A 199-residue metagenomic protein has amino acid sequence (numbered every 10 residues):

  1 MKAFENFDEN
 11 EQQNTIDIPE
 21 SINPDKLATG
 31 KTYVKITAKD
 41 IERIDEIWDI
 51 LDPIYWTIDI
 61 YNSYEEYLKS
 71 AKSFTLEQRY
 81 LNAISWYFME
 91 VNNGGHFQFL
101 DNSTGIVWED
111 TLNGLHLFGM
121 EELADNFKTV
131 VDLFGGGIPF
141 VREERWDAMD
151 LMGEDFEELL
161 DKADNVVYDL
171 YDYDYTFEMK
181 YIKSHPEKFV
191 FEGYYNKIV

Functional and structural regions predicted by a protein language model:
M1-F4, I47: Extended hydrophobic/Leu-rich segments
A3-Q13: Long, low-complexity intrinsically disordered regions enriched in Ser/Thr, Asp/Glu, Pro/Gly
Q13-V91, F97-W108, G114-V199: Extended, alpha-helix-rich binding/interface surfaces that flank or overlap catalytic cores and mediate recognition
